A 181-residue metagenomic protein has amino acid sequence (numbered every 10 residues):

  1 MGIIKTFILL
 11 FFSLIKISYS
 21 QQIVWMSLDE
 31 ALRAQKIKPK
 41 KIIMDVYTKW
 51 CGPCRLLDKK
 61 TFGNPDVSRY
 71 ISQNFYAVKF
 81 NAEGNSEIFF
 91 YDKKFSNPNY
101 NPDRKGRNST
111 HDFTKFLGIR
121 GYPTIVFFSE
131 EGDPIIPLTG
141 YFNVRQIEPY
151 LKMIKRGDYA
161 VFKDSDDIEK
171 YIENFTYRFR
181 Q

Functional and structural regions predicted by a protein language model:
I4-I15: Sec-dependent N-terminal signal peptides
V24-K40: A short beta-strand-turn-helix
P39-K49: Short active-site neighborhood of thiol/selenol oxidoreductases, capturing the structured segment around
R55-Y70: Typically the conserved alpha-helix immediately C-terminal to a functionally engaged Cys/Sec in thioredoxin-like
V67-R104: Thiol-based oxidoreductase modules, predominantly thioredoxin-like and allied folds used for disulfide exchange
P98-N101, H111-V126: Structural micro-motif
G118, I135-Q181: Non-globular targeting/processing and membrane-anchoring segments
P123-I136: A short, hydrophobic beta-strand/beta-hairpin element that forms part of a small beta-sheet core
